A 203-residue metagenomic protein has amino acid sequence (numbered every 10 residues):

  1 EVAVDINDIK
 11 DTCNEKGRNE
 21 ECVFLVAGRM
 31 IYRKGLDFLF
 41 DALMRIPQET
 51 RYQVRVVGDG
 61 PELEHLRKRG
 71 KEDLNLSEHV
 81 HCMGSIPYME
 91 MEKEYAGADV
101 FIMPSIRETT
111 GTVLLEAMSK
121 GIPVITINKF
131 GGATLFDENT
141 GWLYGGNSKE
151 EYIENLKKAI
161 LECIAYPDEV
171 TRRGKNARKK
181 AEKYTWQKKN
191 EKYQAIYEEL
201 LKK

Functional and structural regions predicted by a protein language model:
A3-E20: Acidic anion/phosphate-binding donor-loop and adjacent secondary structure in glycosyltransferase catalytic cores
G17-K34, F40-L43, R55: Conserved donor-binding/catalytic core segment of Leloir-type glycosyltransferases
R67-I86: Nucleotide-activated donor-binding/catalytic signature segment of Leloir-type glycosyltransferases, i.e., the conserved
S85-I86, K93-A98: Short alpha-helical donor nucleotide-sugar binding micro-motif in glycosyltransferases
I106: Aromatic "clamp/platform" in nucleotide-sugar-dependent glycosyltransferases that forms part of the donor/acceptor
P123-T126: Short hydrophobic beta-strand element within catalytic cores of glycosyltransferases and related nucleotide-activated
A133-L161: Change "using UDP/GDP/dTDP sugars" to "using nucleotide sugars
E169-K183, A195: A short, well-ordered alpha-helix in the C-terminal region of glycosyltransferases
